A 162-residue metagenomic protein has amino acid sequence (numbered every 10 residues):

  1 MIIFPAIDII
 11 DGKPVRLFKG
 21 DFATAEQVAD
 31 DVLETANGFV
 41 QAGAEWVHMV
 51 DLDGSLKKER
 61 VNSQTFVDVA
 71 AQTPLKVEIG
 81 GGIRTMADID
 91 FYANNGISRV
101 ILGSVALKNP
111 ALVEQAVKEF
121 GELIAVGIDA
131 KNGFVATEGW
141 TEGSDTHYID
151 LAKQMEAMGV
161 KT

Functional and structural regions predicted by a protein language model:
M1-I3: Extreme N-terminal starter segment of soluble prokaryotic enzymes
P5, K57-G80, L112-D129: Alpha-helix-loop-beta-strand connector modules within alpha/beta enzyme cores
P14-V15, K19-A23, I97-T162: Conserved anion-binding
V28-V40, R84-F91, G143-Q154: Short, acidic/polar
G38-V50, N95, A157-G159: Catalytic domains of carbohydrate-active enzymes, especially glycoside hydrolases
W46-Q64, S104: Glycine-rich, proline-tolerant flexible connector loops at the mouths of alpha/beta enzymes
H48-D51, E78, I101-L102, A125: Conserved beta-strand positions in the central sheet of alpha/beta enzyme cores
Q72-T73, V77-R99, L112: Catalytic cores of alpha/beta
